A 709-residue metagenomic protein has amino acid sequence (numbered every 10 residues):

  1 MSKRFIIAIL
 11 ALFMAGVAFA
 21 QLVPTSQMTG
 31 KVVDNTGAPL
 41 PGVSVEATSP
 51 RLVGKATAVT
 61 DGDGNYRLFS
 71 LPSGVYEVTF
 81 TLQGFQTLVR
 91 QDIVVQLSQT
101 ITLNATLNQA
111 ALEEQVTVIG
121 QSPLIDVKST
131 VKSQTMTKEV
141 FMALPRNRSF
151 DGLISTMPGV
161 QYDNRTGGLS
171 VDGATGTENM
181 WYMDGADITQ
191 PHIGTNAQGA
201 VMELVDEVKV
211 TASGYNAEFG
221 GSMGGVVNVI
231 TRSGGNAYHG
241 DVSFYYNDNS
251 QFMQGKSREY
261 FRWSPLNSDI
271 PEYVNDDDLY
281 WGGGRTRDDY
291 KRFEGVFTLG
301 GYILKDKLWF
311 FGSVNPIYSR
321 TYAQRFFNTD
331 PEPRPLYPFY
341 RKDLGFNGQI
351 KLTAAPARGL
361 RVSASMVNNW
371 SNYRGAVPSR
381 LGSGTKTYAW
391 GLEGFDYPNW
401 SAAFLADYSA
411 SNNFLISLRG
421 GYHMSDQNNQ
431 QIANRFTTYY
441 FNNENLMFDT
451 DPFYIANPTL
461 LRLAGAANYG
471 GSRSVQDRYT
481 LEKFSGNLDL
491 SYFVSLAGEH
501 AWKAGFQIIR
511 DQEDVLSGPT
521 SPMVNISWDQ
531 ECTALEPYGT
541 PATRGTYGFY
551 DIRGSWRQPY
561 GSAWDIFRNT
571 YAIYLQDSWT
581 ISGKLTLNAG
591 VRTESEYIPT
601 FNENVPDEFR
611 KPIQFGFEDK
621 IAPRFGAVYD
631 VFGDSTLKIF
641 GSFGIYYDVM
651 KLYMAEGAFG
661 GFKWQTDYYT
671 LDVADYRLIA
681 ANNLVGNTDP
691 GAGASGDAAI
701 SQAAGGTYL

Functional and structural regions predicted by a protein language model:
I6-T135, E203: Periplasm-facing N-terminal accessory domains of Gram-negative outer-membrane beta-barrel systems
D61, F85-S233, L279-G283, R292-T298 (+1 more regions): Periplasmic N-terminal accessory/gating domains of Gram-negative outer-membrane beta-barrel systems
G120, V242-D248, G312-P316, A364-N368 (+5 more regions): Transmembrane beta-barrel strands of outer-membrane/channel proteins
N147, V205, R232-G234, L304-D306 (+6 more regions): Outer-membrane beta-barrel channels and translocator barrels
S257-T286, E444-S472, Q530-Y560, Y669-L709: Flexible glycine-rich, low-complexity coil/linker segments exposed to the extracellular/periplasmic environment
R285-G375, G394-S417, P623: Transmembrane beta-barrel wall of Gram-negative outer-membrane proteins
L344, L360-I573: Replace "related TpsB outer-membrane translocases also match" with "some related outer-membrane beta-barrels such as
L460-A466, F601-A622, G626-L709: Solvent-exposed loop/turn elements at secondary-structure boundaries
